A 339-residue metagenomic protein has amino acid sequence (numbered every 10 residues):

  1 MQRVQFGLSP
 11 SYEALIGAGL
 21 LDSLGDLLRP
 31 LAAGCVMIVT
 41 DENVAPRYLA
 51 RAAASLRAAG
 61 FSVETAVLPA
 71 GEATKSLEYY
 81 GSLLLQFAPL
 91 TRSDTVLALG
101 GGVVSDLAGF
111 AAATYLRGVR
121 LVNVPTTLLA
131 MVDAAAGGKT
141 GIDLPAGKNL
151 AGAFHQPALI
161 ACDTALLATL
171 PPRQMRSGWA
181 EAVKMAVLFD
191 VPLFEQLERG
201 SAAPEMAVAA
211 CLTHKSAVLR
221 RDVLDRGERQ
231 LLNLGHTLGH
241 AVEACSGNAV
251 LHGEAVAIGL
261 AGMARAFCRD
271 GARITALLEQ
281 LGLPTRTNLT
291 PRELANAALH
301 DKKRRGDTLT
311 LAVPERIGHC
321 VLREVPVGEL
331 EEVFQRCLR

Functional and structural regions predicted by a protein language model:
M1-T95: ATP/NTP phosphate-donor binding region
L15-A18, F110-R199: A glycine/threonine-rich phosphate-anchoring loop and its flanking beta-alpha core in nucleotide/phosphate-binding
G17, I38, P125, D163 (+3 more regions): Residue-level signal for inorganic ion chemistry
A70-G71, L99-G101, L234-G235: Glycine-rich beta-strand-to-loop/alpha-helix junction loops that act as flexible
Y80, L84, V104-V119: Short Gly/Thr/Asp-enriched flexible loops that form oxyanion-binding sites at enzyme active sites
V103-F110, M131-V132, H240-A241: Short glycine/serine/threonine-rich phosphate/pyrophosphate-binding segments that cradle anionic phosphate groups
A180-A182, G271-R339: C-terminal charged capping/lid subdomain of soluble metabolic enzymes
E195-E293: Active-site segments that bind and position negatively charged phosphate/pyrophosphate groups
